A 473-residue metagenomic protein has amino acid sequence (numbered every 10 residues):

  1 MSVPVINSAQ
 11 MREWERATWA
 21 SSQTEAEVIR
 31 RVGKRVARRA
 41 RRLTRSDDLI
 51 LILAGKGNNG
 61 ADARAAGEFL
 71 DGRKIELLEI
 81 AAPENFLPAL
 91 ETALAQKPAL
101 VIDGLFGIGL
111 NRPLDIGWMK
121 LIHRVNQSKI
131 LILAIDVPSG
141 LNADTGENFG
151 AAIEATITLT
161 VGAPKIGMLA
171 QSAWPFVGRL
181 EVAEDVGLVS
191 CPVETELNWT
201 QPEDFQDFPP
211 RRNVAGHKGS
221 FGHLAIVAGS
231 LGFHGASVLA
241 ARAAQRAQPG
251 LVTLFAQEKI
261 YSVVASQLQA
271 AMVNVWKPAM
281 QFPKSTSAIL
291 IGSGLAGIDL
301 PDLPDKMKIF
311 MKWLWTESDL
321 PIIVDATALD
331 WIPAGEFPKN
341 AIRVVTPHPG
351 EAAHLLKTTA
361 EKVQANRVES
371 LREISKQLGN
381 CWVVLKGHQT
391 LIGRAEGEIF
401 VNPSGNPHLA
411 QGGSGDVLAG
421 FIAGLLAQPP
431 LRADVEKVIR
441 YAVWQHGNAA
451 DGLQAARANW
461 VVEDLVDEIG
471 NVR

Functional and structural regions predicted by a protein language model:
M1-A81, I157, M168-A326, D330-V344 (+2 more regions): Small-residue (G/A/S/T)-rich helix-start motifs and N-terminal tracts that mark the onset
A81-L94, R112, F205-F208: Glycine-rich oxoanion-binding loops at beta->alpha junctions
N85-T92, K120, P333, S370: Short acidic active-site motifs
F86-K97, V275-P283: Short acidic low-complexity segments
P98-L100, L105-L197: Internal gly/pro-rich beta-alpha loop/helix module that stabilizes soluble enzyme cofactors or their anionic handles
